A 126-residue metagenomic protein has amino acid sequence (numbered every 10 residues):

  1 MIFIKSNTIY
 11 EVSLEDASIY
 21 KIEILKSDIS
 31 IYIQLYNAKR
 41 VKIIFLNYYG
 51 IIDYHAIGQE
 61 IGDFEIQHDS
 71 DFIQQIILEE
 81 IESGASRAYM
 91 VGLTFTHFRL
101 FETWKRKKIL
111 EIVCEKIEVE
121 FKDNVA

Functional and structural regions predicted by a protein language model:
M1-A126: Surface-exposed, interaction-prone regions used to assemble/regulate multi-protein complexes
